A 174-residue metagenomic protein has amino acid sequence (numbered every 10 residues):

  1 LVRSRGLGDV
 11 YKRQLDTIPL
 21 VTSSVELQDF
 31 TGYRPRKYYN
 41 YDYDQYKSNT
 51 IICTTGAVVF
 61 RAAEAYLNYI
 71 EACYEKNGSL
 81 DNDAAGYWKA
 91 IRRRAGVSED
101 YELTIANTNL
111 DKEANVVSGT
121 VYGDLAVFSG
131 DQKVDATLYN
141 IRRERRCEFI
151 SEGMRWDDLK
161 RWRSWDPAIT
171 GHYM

Functional and structural regions predicted by a protein language model:
L1-Y11: Single conserved hydrophobic/aromatic residue that forms the stacking wall/gate of nucleotide- or nucleobase-binding
D9-M174: Acidic/polar-rich alpha-helix caps and helix-coil junctions
